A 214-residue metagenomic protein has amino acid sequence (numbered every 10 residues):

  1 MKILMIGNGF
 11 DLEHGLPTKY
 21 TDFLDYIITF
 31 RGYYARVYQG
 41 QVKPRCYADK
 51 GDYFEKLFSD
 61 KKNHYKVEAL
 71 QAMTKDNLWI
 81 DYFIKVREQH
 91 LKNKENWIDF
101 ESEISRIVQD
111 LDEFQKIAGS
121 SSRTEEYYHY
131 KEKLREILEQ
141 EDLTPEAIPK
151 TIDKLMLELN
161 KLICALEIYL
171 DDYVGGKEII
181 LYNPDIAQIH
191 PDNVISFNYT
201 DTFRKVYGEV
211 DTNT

Functional and structural regions predicted by a protein language model:
M1-K50: An N-terminal structural lobe/cap that precedes and organizes the functional/catalytic core across diverse proteins
Q41-T214: Extended, H/D-rich, highly charged conserved domains that either
